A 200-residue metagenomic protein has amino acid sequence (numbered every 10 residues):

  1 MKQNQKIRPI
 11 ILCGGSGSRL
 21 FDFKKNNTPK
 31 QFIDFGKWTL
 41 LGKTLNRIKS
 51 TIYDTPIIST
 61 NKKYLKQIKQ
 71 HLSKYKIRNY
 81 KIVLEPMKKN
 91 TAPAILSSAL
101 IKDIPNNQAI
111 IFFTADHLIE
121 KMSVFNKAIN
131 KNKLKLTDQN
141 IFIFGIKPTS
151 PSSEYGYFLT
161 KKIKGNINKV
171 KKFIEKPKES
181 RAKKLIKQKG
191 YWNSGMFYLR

Functional and structural regions predicted by a protein language model:
M1-I11, R19-D22, N26, W38-F112 (+1 more regions): Conserved N-terminal catalytic core of the sugar/cofactor nucleotidyltransferase
I11-C13, S59, I111-T114, I143-K147 (+2 more regions): Short beta-strand segments
L20, F32-F35, F158, F173: Short clusters of hydrophobic/aromatic residues that line enzyme substrate/ligand-binding pockets
F32, I82-V83, I141-I143: Conserved beta-strand scaffold positions in the cores of enzyme catalytic domains, especially in NTP/NDP-utilizing
F32, L41, S98, D116 (+2 more regions): Residue-level signal for inorganic ion chemistry
K121-Y198: Conserved core of the sugar-phosphate nucleotidyltransferase
